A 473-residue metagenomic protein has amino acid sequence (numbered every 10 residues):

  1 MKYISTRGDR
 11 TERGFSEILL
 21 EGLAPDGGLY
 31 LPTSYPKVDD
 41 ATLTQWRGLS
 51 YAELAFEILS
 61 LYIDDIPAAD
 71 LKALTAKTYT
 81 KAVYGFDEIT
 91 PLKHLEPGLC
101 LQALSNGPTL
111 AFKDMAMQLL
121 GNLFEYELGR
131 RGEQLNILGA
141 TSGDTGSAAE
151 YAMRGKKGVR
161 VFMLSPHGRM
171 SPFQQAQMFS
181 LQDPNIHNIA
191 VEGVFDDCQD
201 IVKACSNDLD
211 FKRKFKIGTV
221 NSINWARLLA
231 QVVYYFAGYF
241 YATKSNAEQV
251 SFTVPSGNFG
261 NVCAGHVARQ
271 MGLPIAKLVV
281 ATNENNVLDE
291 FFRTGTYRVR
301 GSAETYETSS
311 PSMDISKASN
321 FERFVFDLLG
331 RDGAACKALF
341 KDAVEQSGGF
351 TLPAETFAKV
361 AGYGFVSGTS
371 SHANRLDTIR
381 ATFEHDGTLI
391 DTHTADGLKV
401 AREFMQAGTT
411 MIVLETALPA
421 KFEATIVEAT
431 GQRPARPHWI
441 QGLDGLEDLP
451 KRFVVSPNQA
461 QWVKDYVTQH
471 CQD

Functional and structural regions predicted by a protein language model:
M1-D473: PLP-dependent amino-acid enzyme catalytic core
